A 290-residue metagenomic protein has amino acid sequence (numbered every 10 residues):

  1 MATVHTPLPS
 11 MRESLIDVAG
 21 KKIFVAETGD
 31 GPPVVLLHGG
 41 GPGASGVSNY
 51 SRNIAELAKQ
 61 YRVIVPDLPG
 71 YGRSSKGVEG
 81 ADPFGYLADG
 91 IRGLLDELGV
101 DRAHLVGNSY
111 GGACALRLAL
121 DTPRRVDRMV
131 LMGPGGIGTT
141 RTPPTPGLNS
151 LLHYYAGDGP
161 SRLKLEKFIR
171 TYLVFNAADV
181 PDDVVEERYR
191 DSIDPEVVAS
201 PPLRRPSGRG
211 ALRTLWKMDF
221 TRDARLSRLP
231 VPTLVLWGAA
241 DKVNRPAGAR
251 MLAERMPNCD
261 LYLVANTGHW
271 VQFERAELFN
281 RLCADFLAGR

Functional and structural regions predicted by a protein language model:
D17-R73: Conserved HGGG/HGGXW glycine-rich cap/lid loop of the alpha/beta-hydrolase fold
A55, V65-V106, Y110, N280-A284: Active-site loop/oxyanion-hole signature of alpha/beta-hydrolase fold enzymes
L116, L120, D127-L163: Flexible "cap/lid" loop of the alpha/beta hydrolase fold
S161-R225: Conserved alpha/beta-hydrolase catalytic His-Asp/Glu region
R222, V231, R245-E254: Short alpha-helix in the alpha/beta-hydrolase fold that links the catalytic acid
L229, V235-W237: Short beta-strand/loop motif that positions the catalytic acidic residue of the alpha/beta-hydrolase fold
A240-N244: Acidic catalytic loop of the alpha/beta-hydrolase fold
N258-R290: Catalytic active-site module of serine/aspartate enzymes centered on a nucleophile-bearing elbow/loop
